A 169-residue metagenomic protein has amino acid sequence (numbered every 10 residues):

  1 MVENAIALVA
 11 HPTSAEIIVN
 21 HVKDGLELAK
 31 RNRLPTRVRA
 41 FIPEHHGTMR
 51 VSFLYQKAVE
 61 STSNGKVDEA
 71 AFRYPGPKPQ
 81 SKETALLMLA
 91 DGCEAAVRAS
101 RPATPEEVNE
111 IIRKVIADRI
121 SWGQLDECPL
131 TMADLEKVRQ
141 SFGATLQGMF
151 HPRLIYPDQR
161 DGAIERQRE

Functional and structural regions predicted by a protein language model:
M1-P105, N109-K114, D118-W122: Divalent metal-dependent catalytic cores for phosphoryl transfer on phosphate-bearing substrates
A10-T13, A90, S100-A103, E107-E169: Long, compositionally biased intrinsically disordered regions
